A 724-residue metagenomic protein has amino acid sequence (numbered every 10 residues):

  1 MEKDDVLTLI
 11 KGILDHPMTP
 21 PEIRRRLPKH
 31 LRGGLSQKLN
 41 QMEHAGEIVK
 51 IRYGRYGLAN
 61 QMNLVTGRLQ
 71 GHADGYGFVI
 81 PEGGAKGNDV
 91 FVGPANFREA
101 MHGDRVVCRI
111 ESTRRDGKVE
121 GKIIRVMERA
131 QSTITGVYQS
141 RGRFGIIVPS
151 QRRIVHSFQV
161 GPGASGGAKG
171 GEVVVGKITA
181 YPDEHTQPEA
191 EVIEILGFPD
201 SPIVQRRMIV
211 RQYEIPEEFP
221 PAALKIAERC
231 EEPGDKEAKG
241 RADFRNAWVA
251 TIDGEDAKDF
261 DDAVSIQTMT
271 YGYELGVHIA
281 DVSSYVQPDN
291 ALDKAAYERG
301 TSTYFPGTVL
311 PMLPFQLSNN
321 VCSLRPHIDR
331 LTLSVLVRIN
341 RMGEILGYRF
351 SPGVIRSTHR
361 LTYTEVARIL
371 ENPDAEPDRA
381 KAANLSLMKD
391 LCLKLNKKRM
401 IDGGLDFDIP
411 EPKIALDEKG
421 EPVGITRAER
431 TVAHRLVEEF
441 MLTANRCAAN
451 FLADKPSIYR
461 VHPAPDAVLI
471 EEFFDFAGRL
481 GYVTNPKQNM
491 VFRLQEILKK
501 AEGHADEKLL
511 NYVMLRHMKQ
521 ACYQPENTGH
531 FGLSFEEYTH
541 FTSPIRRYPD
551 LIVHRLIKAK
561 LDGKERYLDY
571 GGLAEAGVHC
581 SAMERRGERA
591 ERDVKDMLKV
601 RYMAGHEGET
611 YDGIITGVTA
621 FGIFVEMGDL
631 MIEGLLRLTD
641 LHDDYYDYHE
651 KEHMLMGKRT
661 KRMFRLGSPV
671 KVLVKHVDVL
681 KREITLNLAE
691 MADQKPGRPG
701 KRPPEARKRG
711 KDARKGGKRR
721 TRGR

Functional and structural regions predicted by a protein language model:
M1-G276, S283-D329, R360, A367-R368 (+4 more regions): Charge-lined substrate channels and their catalytic hotspots, especially those that engage the 3′ end of RNA
R25, G170, V175, A180-P182 (+5 more regions): Electropositive polyanion-binding surfaces
L69-G71, Y138, I614-G617, H676-D678: Non-cytosolic beta-sheet module surface loops
F78-G83, F91, I146-Q151, F624-D629 (+2 more regions): Short, acidic/hydrophobic/Gly-rich beta-strand patch recurrent on exposed beta strands that often constitutes part
D104, R637-L680, I684, P696-K701 (+1 more regions): Intrinsically disordered, low-complexity linker and terminal regions at domain boundaries
C108, G176, V618, V672-V674: A generic structural signal for residues embedded in beta-strands
L196, N687-K695: Short beta-strand-to-coil "C-cap" segments at the C-terminal boundary of structured domains/repeats, marking
V282, V679, M691-D693: Short coil/turn motifs at secondary-structure junctions
